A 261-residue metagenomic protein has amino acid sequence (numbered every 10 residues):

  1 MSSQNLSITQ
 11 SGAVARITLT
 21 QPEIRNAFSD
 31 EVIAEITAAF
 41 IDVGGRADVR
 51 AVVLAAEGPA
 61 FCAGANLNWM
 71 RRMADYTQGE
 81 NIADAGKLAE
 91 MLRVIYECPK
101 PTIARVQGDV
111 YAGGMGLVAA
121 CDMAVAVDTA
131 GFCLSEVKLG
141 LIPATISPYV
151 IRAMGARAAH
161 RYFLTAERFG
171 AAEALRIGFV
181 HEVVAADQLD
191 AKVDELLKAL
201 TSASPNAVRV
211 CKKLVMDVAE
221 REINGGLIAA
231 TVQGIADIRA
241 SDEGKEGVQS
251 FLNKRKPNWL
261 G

Functional and structural regions predicted by a protein language model:
M1-A15, A166-A172, D187, A191 (+1 more regions): C-terminal alpha-helix plus adjacent terminal tail
M1-E57, R93, D190: Conserved CoA-thioester-binding segment of acyl-CoA-metabolizing enzymes
I17, Q21, I36, L54 (+6 more regions): Terminal peptide-recognition signature
I33, L67, L88, S147 (+4 more regions): A general structural signal for well-ordered alpha-helical segments in protein cores
A56-V94, V110, E222: Glycine- (often His-adjacent) and acidic-residue-rich active-site loop that binds/positions the CoA thioester
G58-A63, V110-A112, C133, V215 (+1 more regions): Short, active-site-adjacent cap segments at secondary-structure transitions
R93-N206, E246, R255: Crotonase-fold acyl-CoA enzyme core
